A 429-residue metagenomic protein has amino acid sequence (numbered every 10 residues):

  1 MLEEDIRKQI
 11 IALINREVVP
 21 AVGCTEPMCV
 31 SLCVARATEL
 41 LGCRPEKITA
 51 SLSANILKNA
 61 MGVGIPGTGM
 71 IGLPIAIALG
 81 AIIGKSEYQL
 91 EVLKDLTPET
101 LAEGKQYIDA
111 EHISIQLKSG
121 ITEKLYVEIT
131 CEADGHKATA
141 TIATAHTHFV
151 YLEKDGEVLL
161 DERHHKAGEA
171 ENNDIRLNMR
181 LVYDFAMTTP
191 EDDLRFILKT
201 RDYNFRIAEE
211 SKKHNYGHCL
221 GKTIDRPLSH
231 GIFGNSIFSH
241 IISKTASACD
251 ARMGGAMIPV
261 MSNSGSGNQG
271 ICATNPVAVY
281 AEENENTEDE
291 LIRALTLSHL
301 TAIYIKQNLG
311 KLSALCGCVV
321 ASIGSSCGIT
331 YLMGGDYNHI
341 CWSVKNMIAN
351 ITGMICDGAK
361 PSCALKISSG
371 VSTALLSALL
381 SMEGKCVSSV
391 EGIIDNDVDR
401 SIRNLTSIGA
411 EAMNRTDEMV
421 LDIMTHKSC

Functional and structural regions predicted by a protein language model:
M1-I11, G42-I56, S236-G255, T287-I305 (+1 more regions): Acidic-glycine-rich active-site phosphate/pyrophosphate-binding loop
I10-P20, N55-V63, A251-S262, A302-L312 (+1 more regions): Glycine/charged-rich beta-loop-alpha catalytic/anionic-binding loops adjacent to active sites
P20-R36, I258-N275, C316-V320: Conserved phosphate/anionic-ligand binding catalytic regions in large, soluble enzymes, centered on
A21-T25, N55-I56, T144-T147, L152-K154 (+7 more regions): A structural signal for small-residue-enriched, beta-sheet-centric alpha/beta enzyme cores and oligomeric scaffold folds
S31-V127: Early transmembrane hairpin of solute transport permeases
A37-T38, Y280-R293, I303-S369, M382-G392: Hydrophobic alpha-helical bundle architecture
R44-I48, Y88-L93, S114-L117, D192-L198 (+7 more regions): Flexible, glycine/charged-enriched surface loops at secondary-structure junctions
D109-G255, V420-C429: Signature of multi-pass transmembrane helix bundles
